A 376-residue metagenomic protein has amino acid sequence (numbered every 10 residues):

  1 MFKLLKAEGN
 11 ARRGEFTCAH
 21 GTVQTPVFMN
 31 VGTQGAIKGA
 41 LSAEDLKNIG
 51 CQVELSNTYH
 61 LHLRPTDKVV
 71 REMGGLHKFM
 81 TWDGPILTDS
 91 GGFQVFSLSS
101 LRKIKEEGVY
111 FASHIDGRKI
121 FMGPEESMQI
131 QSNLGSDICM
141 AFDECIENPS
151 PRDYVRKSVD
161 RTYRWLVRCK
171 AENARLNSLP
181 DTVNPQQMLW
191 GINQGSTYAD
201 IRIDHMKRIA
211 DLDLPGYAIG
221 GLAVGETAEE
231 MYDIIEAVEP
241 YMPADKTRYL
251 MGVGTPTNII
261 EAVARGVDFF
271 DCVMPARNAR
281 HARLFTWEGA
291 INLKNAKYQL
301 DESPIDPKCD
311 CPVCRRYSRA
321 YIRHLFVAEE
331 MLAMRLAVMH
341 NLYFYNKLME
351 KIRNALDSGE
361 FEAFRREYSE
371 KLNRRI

Functional and structural regions predicted by a protein language model:
M1-E15, V23-G32, G39-A40, D143-P149 (+1 more regions): C-terminal extensions of enzymes
M1-V183, A296-Q299: Non-catalytic, usually N-terminal nucleic-acid engagement modules in DNA/RNA processing proteins
G21, E54, D89, Q131 (+5 more regions): Conserved, mostly hydrophobic/aromatic
G21, T162-C169, I209, V238 (+2 more regions): Hydrophobic alpha-helical packing residues
S136, V167, A171-A174, P240-P243 (+4 more regions): Generic secondary-structure signature for well-ordered alpha-helical cores
N148-R152, R156, G216-L222, M331-M334: Glycine- and acidic
Y163, E172, L176, P180 (+2 more regions): Glycine-rich phosphate/ribose-binding loops and adjacent secondary-structure elements that form binding surfaces
